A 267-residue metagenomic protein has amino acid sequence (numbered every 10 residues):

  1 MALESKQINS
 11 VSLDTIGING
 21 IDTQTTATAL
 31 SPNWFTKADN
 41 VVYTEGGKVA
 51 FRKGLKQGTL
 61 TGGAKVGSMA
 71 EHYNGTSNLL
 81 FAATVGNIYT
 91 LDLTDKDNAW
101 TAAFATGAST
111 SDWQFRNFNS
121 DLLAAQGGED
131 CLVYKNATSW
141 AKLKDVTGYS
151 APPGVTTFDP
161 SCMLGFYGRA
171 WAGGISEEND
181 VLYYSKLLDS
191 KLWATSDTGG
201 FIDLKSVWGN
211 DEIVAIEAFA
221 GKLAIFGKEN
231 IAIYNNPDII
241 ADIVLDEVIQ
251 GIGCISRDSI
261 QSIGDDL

Functional and structural regions predicted by a protein language model:
M1-K96, P153-E229, I233: N-terminal beta-propeller domains
A64, F104-T110, T147-A151, I249-I255: Short coil/turn segments at the loop-to-beta-strand junctions that recur within blades of beta-propeller repeat folds
D92-K96, K135-T138, N236-I239: Short loop/turn segments that connect beta-strands within beta-propeller blades
A99-A105, A141-T147, A194-G199, D242-V248: Beta-propeller fold detector
S109-C131: Elongated alpha-helical scaffolds
L123, W171-G174, L267: Early transmembrane alpha-helices of polytopic membrane proteins
N136-L164: Asp-box/WD-like beta-propeller blade repeats and closely related beta-sheet repeat scaffolds
I233-L267: Acidic, glycine-rich loop-and-beta core segments that form the ion-binding/anion-interacting portion of active sites
